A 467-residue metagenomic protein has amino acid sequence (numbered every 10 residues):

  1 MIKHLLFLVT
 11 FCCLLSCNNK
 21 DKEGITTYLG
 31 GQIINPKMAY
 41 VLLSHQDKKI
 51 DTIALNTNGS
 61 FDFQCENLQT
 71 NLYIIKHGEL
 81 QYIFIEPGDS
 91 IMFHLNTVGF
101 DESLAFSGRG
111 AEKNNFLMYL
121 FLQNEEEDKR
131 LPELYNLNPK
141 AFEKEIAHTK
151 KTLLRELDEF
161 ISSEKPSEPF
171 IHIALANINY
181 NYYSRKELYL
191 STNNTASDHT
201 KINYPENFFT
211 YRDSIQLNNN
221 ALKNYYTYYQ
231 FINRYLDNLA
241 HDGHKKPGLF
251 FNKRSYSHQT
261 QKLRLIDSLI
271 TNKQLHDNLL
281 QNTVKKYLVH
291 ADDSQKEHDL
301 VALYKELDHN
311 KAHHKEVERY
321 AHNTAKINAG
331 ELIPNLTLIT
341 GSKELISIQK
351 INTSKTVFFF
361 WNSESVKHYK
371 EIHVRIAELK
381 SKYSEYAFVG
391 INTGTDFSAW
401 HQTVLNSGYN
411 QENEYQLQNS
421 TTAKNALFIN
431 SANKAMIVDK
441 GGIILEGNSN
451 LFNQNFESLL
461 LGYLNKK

Functional and structural regions predicted by a protein language model:
M1-Y28, G447, L464-K467: Bacterial Sec-dependent N-terminal signal peptides
C17-F170, R185-K186, S197: A non-transmembrane, solvent-exposed segment enriched in polar/low-complexity residues
D51-T52, S90, H199, S214 (+2 more regions): Coil residues (strongly favoring Ser/Thr
H313-I348, N465-K466: N-terminal "domain-start" segment that seeds a small globular fold
E344-I376, A387-I391: Short active-site neighborhood of thiol/selenol oxidoreductases, capturing the structured segment around
E385-A399, Y409-S420: Thiol-based oxidoreductase modules, predominantly thioredoxin-like and allied folds used for disulfide exchange
V404-K440: Short, internal strand/loop/helix patches that form the active-site neighborhood or redox-interaction surface
K434-K467: Thiol-/selenol-based redox modules, centered on thioredoxin-like and closely related oxidoreductase domains
